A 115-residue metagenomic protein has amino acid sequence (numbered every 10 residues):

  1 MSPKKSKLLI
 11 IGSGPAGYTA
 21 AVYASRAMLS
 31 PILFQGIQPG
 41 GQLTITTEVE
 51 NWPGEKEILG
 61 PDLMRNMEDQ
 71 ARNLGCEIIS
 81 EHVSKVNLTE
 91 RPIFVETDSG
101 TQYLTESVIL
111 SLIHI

Functional and structural regions predicted by a protein language model:
M1-K7, R65: Extreme N-terminal leader/targeting segments of oxidoreductases
K4-S6, D98-S107: Core beta-strand elements of the Rossmann-like FAD/NAD(P) dinucleotide-binding domain in flavoenzyme oxidoreductases
L8-I32: N-terminal Rossmann-like FAD-binding beta1-loop-alpha1 element of flavoenzymes
I11, L110-S111: Redox-cofactor binding/interface segments in oxidoreductases and associated redox assembly factors
A16, Q38-P39: Conserved Rossmann-like nucleotide-cofactor binding loop
L33-I37: Conserved acidic E/D residue at the C-terminus of a beta-strand in Rossmann-like folds
T44-Q102: N-terminal Rossmann-like dinucleotide/flavin-binding domain of flavoprotein oxidoreductases that bind FAD/FMN
I113-I115: Conserved small/polar residues in nucleotide/adenosyl-binding loops
